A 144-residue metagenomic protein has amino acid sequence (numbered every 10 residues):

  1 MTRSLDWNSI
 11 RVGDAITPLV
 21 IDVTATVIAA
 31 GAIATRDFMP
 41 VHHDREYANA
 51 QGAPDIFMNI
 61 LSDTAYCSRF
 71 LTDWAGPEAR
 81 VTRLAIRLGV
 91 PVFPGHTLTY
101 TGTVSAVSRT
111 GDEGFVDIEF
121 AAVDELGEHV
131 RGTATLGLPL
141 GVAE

Functional and structural regions predicted by a protein language model:
M1-I16, V92-E144: HotDog/MaoC-like acyl-thioester-processing domains
T2-R80, A143-E144: Hot-dog-fold acyl-thioester-processing enzymes
A29, Y47, R83, G111-D112 (+1 more regions): Sparse recognition of residues in long alpha-helices and their boundaries
L71-H96: Mid-chain, well-packed structural core segment of small domains
